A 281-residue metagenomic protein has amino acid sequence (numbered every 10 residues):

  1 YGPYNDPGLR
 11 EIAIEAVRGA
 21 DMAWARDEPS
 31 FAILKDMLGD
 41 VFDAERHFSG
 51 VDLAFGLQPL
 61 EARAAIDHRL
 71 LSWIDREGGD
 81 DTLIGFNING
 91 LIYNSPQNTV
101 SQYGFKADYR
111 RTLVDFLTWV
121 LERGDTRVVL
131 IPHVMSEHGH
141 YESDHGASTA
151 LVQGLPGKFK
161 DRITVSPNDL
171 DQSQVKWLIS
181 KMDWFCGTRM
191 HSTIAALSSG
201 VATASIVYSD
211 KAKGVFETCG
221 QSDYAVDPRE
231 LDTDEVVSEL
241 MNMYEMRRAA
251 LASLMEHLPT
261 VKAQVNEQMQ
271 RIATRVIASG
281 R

Functional and structural regions predicted by a protein language model:
Y1-R281: Active-site anion-handling motifs in enzyme catalytic cores
